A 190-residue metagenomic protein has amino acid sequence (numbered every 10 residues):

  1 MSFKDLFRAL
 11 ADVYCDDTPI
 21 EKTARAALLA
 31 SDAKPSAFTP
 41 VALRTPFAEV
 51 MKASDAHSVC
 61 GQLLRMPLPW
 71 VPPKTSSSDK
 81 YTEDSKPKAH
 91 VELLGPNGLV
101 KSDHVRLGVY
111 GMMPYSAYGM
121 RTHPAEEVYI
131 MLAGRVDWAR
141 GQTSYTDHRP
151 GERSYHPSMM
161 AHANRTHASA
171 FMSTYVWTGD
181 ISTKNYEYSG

Functional and structural regions predicted by a protein language model:
F3-S102: A short, N-terminal "cap"/entry segment at the start of jelly-roll beta-barrel domains of the cupin/DSBH fold
A89-N97, R106-H123, S144, S158-M159: Conserved short histidine dyad/triad with adjacent acidic residue
G111, T122, I130, H148 (+1 more regions): Conserved strand-loop elements at the edges of beta-sheets that form or border functional pockets
M113-P114, H123-D137, G141: Glycine- and acidic-residue-biased ligand/ion/polar-headgroup-sensing regions
H123, G141-T143, H167, V176: Surface loops and adjacent helix of pleckstrin homology
V128-I130, Y155, A168-Y188: A short hydrophobic beta-strand segment most commonly corresponding to one strand of the jelly-roll/cupin
G141-A161: Short acidic-glycine-tyrosine-enriched beta hairpin
